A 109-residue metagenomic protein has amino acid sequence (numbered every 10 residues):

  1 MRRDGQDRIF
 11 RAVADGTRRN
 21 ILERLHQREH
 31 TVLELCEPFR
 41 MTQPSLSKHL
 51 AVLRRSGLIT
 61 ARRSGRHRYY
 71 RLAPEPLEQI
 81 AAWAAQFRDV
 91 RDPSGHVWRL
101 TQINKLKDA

Functional and structural regions predicted by a protein language model:
M1-R2, T60-A61, D89: Short secondary-structure boundary/capping segments
R2-P44, H67-E78: N-terminal helix-turn-helix DNA-binding core of bacterial DNA-binding proteins
R11, E23, R54, T60 (+1 more regions): A cross-family signal for key residues in well-ordered alpha-helices that form functional helical elements
R18, G57, G65, D92-G95: Conserved phosphate-binding and hydrolysis motifs of nucleotide-dependent enzymes
L50-A51: Short, hydrophobic-biased segments on the C-terminal half of alpha helices that form "recognition helices"
R54-G65, Y69-A73: Beta-hairpin "wing" of winged helix-turn-helix
A82, Q86-A109: Vicinal oxygen chelate
